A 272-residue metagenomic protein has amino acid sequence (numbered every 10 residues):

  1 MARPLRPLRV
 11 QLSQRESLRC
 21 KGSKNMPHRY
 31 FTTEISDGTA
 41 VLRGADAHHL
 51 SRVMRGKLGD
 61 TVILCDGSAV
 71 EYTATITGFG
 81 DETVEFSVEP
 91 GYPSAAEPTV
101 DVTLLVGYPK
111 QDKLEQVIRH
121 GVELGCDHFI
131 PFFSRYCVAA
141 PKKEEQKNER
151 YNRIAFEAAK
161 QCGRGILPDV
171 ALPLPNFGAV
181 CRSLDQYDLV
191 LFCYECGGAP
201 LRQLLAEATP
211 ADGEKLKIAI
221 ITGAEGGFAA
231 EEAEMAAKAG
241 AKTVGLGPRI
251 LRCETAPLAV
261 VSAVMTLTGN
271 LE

Functional and structural regions predicted by a protein language model:
R3, Q14, C20-P93: N-terminal positively charged helical leader segments and presequences
G38, L58-D60, V70-Y72, E82-V84 (+5 more regions): A generic structural signal for short beta-strands and their flanking turns/coil linkers
A40-L42, T99-T103, K215-A219, A237-L246: Glycine/charged-rich beta-loop-alpha catalytic/anionic-binding loops adjacent to active sites
L50, L114-V117, E232: Hydrophobic side chains in well-ordered alpha-helices
P93-F192: RNA substrate-binding interface of SAM-dependent RNA methyltransferases
Y187-A233, A241-G245: Active-site/ligand-binding-proximal alpha/beta "capping" segment
A230-E272: Structured adenosyl-cofactor binding patch, chiefly the S-adenosyl-L-methionine
